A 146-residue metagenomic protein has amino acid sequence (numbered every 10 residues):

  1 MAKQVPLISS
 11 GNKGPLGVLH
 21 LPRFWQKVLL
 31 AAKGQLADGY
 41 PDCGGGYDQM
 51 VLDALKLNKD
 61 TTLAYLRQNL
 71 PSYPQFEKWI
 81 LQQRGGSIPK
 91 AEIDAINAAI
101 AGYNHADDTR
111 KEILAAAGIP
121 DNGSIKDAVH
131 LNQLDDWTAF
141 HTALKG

Functional and structural regions predicted by a protein language model:
A2-G39, D48, P89-E92, I96-G146: Polar/charged low-complexity regulatory segments
L36-I80: Amphipathic alpha-helical packing elements
L55-K59, I88, N104: Short alpha-helix boundary/capping elements
S72-I100: Charged low-complexity stretches with an acidic bias
